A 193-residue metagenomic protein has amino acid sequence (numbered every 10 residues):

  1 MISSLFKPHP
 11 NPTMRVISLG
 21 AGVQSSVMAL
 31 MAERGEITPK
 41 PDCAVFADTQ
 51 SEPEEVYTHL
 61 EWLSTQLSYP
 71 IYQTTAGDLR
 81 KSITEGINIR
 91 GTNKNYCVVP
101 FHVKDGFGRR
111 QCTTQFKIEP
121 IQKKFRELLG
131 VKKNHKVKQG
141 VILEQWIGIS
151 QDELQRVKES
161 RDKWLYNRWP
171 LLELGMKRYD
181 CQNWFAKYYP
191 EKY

Functional and structural regions predicted by a protein language model:
M1-Y193: Nucleotide-activated chemistry modules centered on ATP-dependent adenylation/adenylyltransferase
